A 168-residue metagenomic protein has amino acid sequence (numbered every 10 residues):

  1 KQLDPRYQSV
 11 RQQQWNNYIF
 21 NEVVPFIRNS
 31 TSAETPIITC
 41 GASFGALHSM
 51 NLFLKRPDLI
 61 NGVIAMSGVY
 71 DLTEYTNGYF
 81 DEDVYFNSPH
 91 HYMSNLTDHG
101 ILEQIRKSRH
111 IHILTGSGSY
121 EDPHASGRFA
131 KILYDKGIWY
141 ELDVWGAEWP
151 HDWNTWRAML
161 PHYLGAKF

Functional and structural regions predicted by a protein language model:
K1-F168: Non-catalytic cap/lid and distal C-terminal segments of serine-dependent acyl enzymes
